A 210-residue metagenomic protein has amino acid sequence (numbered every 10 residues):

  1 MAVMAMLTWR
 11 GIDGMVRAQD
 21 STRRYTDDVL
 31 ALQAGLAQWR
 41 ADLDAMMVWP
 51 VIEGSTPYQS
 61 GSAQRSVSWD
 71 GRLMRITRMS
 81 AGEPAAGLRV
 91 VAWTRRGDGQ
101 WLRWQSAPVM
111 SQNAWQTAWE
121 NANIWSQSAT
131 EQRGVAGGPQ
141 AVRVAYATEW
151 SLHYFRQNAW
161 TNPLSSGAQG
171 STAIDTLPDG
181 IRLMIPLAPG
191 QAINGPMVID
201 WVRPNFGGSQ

Functional and structural regions predicted by a protein language model:
M1-A2: N-terminal signal-anchor/signal peptide hydrophobic helix marking the start of the first transmembrane segment
L7-T8, D13-Q116: Extracytoplasmic beta-strand-rich oligomerization domains located immediately C-terminal to a leader/signal peptide
L73-R75, G180-M184: Beta-strand secondary-structure signal
T77-L177: Intrinsically disordered, low-complexity regions enriched in Pro/Ser/Thr/Gly and acidic residues
R78-G82, I185-Q191: Short acidic, glycine-rich loop/turn motifs
G97, R156, L187-P189, R203: Non-catalytic surface loops within mature trypsin-like serine protease
G180-R182, P189-Q210: Extracytoplasmic/luminal low-complexity segments enriched in Pro/Gly and acidic/polar residues that act as flexible
